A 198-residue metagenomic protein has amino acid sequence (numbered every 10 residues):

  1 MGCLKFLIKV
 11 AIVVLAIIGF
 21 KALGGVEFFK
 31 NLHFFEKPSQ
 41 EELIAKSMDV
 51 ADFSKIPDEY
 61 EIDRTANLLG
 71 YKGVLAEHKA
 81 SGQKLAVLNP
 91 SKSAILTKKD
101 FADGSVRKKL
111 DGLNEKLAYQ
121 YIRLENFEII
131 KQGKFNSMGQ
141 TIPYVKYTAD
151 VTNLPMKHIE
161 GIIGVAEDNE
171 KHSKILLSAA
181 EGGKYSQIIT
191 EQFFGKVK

Functional and structural regions predicted by a protein language model:
G2-Q83, L177-K198: N-terminal targeting sequences that direct proteins away from the cytosol to non-cytosolic compartments
N31, L69-N169: Conserved polar/disulfide-associated segments of primarily extracytoplasmic proteins
L88, E170-E181: Short, well-ordered beta-strand elements
E167-H172, K196-K198: Structural alpha-beta junctions
